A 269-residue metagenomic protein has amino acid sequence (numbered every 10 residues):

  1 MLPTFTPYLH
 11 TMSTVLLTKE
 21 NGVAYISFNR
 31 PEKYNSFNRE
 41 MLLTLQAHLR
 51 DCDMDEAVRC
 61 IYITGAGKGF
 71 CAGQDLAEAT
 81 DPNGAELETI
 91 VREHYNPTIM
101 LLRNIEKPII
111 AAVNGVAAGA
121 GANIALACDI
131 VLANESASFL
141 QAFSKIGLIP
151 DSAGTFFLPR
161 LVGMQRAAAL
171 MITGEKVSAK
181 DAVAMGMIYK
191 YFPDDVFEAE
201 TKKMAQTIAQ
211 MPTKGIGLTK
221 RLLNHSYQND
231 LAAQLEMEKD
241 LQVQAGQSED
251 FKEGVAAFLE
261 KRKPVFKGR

Functional and structural regions predicted by a protein language model:
L2-A66, M100: Conserved CoA-thioester-binding segment of acyl-CoA-metabolizing enzymes
I26, R30, L45, I63 (+7 more regions): Terminal peptide-recognition signature
E40, T44, H94, L101 (+5 more regions): Charged catalytic carboxylate motif
L43, M54, G65-L101, A117 (+1 more regions): Glycine- (often His-adjacent) and acidic-residue-rich active-site loop that binds/positions the CoA thioester
R103-I216, V243-S248, E253-A256, R262 (+1 more regions): Crotonase-fold acyl-CoA enzyme core
K220-N229: Short, charged, surface-exposed hinge/linker loops at domain edges that act as mobile lids or interdomain connectors
